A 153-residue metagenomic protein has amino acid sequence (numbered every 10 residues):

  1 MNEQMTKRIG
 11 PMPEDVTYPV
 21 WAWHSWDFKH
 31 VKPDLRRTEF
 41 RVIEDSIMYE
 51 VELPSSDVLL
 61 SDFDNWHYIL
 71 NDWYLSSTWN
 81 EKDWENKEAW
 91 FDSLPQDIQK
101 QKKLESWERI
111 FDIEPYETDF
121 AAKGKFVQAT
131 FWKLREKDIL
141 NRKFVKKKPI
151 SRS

Functional and structural regions predicted by a protein language model:
M1-W21, D27-K32: Glycine-rich loop/turn
V16-Y18, D27-S153: Conserved NAD+-utilizing ADP-ribose enzyme module
